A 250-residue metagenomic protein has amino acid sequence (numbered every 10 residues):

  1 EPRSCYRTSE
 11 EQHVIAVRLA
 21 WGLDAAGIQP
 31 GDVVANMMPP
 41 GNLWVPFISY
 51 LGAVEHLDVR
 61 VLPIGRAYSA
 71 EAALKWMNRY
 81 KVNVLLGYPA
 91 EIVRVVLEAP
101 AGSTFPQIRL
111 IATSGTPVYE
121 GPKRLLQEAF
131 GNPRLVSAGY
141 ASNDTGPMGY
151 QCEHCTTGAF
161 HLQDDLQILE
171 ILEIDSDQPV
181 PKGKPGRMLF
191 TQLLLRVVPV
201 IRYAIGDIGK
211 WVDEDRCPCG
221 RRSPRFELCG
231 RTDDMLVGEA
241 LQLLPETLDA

Functional and structural regions predicted by a protein language model:
E1, G27-P30: Short, solvent-exposed loop/edge-beta patches enriched in aromatic
E1-T8: Conserved adenylation A10 loop of the ANL superfamily
C5, P46-F47, P181, V198: Alpha-helix N-cap/helix-start motif
E10-D24, V33-V93: AMP-binding/adenylate-forming
L23, G27, V96-A99: Structural motif corresponding to the C-terminal cap of alpha-helices
P30-G31, I108: Phosphate-coordination loops involved in phosphoryl transfer and adenosine-cofactor binding
G31-D32, G183: Beta-strand-connecting loops/turns
R60-A250: Active-site glycine/GP-rich loop and adjacent strand/helix microenvironment that borders small-molecule binding pockets
